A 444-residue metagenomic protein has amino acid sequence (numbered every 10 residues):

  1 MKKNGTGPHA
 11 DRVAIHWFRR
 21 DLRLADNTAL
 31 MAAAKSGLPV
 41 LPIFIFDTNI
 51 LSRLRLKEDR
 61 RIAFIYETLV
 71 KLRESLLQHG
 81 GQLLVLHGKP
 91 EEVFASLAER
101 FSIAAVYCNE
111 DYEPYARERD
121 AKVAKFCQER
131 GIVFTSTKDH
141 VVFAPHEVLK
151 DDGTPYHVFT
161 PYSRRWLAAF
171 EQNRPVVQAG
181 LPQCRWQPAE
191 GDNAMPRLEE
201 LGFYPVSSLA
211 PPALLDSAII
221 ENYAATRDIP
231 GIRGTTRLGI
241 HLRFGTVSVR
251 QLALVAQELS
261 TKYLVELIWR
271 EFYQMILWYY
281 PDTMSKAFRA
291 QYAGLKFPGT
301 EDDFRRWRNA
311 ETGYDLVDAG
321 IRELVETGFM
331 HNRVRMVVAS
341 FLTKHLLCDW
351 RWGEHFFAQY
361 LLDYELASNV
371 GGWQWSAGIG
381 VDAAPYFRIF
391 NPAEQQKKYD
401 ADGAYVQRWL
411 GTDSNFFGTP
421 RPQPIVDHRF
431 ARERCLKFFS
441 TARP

Functional and structural regions predicted by a protein language model:
M1-R174, L259, R322, S368 (+2 more regions): Trp/Phe/Arg-rich N-terminal binding region typifying the photolyase-homology
H16, R20-L22, T28, I62 (+23 more regions): Flexible, active-site-adjacent loop/turn segments at secondary-structure boundaries
R20, D120-A121, E271, V334-M336 (+1 more regions): Hydrophobic alpha-helical segments, especially transmembrane helices and their immediate juxtamembrane helical caps
A34, I321, E354, R429-L436: Residues within alpha-helical segments
I132, G153-Y292, Y399-P444: Glycine/tryptophan-enriched, flexible segments
G234-Q407, T412: Active-site-proximal binding-pocket segments
